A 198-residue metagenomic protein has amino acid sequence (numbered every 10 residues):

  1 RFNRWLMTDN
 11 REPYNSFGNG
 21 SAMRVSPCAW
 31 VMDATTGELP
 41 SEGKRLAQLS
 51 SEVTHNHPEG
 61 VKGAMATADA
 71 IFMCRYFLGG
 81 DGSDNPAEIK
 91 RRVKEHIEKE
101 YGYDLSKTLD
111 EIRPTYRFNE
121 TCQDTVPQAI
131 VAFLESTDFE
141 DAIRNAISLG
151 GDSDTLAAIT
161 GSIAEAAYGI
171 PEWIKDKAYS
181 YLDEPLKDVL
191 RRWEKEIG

Functional and structural regions predicted by a protein language model:
R1-G198: Structured, active/binding-site neighborhoods that engage oxygen-rich ligands
